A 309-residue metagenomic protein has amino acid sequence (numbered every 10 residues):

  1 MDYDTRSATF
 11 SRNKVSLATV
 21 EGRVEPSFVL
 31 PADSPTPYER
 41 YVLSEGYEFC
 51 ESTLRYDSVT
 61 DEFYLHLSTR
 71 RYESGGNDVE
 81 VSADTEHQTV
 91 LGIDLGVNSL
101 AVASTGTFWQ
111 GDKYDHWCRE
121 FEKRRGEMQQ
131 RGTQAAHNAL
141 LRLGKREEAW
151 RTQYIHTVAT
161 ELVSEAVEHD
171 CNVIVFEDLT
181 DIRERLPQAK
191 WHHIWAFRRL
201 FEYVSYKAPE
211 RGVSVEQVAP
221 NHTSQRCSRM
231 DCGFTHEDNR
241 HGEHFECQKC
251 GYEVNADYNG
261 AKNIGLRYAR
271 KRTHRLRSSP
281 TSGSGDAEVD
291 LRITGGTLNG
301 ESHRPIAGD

Functional and structural regions predicted by a protein language model:
M1-D57: Acidic carboxylate diad motif detector
A8-T19, F63-T69, F245-C247: Generic recognition of long tandem-repeat/solenoid scaffolds
V15, F49, V59, L100-V102 (+1 more regions): Generic hydrophobic alpha-helical membrane-span motif
S58-V59, S104-F108, D231, C250: Short acidic-glycine loop/turn motifs at beta-strand connectors
Y64-H66, G92, A101-V102, V175 (+4 more regions): Structured core elements
H66-F197, L276-D309: Substrate-contacting helices/loops that form the catalytic groove of nucleic-acid and nucleotide-polymer processing
R198, E202-D309: Positively charged, low-complexity nucleic-acid-binding target-recognition regions
